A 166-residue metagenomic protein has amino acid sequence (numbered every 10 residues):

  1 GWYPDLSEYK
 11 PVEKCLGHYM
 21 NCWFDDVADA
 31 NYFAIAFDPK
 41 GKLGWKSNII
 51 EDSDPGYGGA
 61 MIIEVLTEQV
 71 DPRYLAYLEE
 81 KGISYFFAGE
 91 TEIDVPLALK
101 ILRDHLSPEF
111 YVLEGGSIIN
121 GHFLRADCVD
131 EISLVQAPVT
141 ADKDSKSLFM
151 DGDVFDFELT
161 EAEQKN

Functional and structural regions predicted by a protein language model:
G1-N166: Enzymes that bind and transform nitrogen-containing heteroaromatic metabolites
